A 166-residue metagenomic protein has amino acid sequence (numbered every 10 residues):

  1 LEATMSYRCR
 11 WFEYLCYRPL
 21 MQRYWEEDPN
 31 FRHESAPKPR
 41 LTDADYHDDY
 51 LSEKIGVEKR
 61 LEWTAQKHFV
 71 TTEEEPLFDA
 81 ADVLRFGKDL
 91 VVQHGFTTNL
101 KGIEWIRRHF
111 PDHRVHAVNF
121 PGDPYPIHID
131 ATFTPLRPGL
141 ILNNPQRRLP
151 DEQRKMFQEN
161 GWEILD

Functional and structural regions predicted by a protein language model:
L1-D166: The feature marks the mature, well-folded catalytic cores of soluble enzymes
